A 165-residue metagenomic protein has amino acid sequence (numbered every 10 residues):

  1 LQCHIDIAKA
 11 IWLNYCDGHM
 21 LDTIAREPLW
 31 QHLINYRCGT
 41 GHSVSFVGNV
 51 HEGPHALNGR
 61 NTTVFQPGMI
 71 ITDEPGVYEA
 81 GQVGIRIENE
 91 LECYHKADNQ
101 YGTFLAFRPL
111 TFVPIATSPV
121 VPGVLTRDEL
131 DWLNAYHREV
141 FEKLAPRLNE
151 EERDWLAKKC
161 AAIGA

Functional and structural regions predicted by a protein language model:
L1-A165: Active-site neighborhoods and metal-handling regions in enzymes and metal-associated proteins
